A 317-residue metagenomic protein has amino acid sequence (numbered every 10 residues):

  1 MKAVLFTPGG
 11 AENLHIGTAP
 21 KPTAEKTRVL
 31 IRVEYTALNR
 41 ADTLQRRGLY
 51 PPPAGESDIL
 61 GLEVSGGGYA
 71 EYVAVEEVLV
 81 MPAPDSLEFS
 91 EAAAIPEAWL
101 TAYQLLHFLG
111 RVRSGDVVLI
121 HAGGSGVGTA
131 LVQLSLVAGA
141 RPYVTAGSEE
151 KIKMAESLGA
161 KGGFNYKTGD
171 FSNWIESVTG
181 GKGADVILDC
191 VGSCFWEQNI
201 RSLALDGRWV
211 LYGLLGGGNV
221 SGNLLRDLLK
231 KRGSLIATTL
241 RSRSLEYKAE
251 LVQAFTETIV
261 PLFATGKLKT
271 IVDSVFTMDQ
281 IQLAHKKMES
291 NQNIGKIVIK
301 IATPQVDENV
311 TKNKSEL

Functional and structural regions predicted by a protein language model:
E12, A19-S65: N-terminal glycine-rich beta->alpha transition that marks the start or flank of a dinucleotide-binding site
Q45-P82, F89, P96-L100, L109: Glycine-rich phosphate/adenylate-binding loop and adjacent beta-alpha elements of nucleotide- or dinucleotide-binding
A70, G115, A160, G183-A184 (+2 more regions): Local beta-strand N-terminus motif with an aromatic residue
D85-S90, R111-V117, G181-K182: Short helix-loop-beta connector
A93-G169: Mid-domain Rossmann-like dinucleotide-binding core that forms the NAD(H)/NADP(H) cofactor-binding site
L119, I187-L188: N-terminal Rossmann-like NAD(P) cofactor-binding module of classical short-chain dehydrogenase/reductase
A138-R141, A146-E149, C194-K267, K300-L317: Glycine-rich phosphate-binding loop and adjacent beta-alpha segment of Rossmann(oid) nucleotide-cofactor-binding
F171-G181: Short amphipathic alpha-helix with an adjacent loop that forms part of the alpha/beta core around
